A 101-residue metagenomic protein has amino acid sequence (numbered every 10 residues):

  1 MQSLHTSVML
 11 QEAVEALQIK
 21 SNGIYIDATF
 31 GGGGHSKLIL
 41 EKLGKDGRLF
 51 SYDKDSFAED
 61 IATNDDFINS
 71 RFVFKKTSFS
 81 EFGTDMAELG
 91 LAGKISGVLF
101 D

Functional and structural regions predicted by a protein language model:
M1-L4: Dynamic helix-loop-helix/coil hinge segments at AAA+ ATPase domain boundaries and subdomain interfaces
T6-G23, L38: Conserved alpha-helix/loop element of class I SAM-dependent methyltransferases that forms part of the SAM/SAH-binding
S21-A87, S96-F100: SAM cofactor-binding core of SAM-dependent methyltransferases, primarily the Rossmann-like beta-alpha-beta module
